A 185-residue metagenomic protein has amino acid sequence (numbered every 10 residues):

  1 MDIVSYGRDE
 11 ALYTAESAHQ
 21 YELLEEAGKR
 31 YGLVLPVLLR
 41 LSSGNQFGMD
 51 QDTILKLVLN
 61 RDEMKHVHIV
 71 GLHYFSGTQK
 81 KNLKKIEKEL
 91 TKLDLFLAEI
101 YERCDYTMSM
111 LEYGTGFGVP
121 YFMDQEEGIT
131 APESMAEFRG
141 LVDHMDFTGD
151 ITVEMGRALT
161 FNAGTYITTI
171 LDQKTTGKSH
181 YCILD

Functional and structural regions predicted by a protein language model:
M1-M110, E137, G177: Active-site-proximal beta-alpha core segment in soluble small-molecule metabolic enzymes
T78, K85-D185: C-terminal active-site-proximal or functional interface alpha/beta core segments in diverse enzymes
